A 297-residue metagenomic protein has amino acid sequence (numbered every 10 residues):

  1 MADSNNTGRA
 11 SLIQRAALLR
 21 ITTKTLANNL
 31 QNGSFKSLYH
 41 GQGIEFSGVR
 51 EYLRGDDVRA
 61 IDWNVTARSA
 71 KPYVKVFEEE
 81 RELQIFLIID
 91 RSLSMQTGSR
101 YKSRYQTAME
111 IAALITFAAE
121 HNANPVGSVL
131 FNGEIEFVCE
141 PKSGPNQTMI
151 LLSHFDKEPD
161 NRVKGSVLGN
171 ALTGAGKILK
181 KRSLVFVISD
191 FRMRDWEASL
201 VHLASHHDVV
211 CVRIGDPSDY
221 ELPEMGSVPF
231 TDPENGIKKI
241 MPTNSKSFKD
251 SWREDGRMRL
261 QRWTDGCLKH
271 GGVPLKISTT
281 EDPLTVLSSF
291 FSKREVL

Functional and structural regions predicted by a protein language model:
M1-N32, L38, E51-D56, V65 (+3 more regions): Exposed, interaction-prone extracellular/peripheral surfaces
Y39-G43: A positional/architectural concept
G48: Acidic, metal-associated active-site segment
V58-A60: N-terminal juxtadomain amphipathic helix that follows a signal peptide/anchor or precedes a small N-terminal auxiliary
